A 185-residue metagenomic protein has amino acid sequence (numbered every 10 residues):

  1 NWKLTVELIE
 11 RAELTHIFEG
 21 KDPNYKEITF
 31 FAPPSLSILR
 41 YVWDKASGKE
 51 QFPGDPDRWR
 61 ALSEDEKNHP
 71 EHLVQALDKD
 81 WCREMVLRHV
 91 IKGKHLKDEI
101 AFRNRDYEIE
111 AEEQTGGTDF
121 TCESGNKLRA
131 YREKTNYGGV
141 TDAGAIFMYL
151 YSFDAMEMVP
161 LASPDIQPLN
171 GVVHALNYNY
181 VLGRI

Functional and structural regions predicted by a protein language model:
N1-I185: Mature, structured domains of secreted/extracytosolic soluble proteins
